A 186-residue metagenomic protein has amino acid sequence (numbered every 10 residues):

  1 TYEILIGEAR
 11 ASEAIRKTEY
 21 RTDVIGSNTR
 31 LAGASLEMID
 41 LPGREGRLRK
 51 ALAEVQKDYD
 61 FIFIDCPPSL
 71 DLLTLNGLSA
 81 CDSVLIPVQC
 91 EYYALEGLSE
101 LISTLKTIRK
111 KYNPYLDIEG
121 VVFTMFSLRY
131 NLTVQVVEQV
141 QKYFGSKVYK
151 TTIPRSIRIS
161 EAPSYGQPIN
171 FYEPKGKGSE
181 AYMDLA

Functional and structural regions predicted by a protein language model:
T1-A186: P-loop NTP-binding core
